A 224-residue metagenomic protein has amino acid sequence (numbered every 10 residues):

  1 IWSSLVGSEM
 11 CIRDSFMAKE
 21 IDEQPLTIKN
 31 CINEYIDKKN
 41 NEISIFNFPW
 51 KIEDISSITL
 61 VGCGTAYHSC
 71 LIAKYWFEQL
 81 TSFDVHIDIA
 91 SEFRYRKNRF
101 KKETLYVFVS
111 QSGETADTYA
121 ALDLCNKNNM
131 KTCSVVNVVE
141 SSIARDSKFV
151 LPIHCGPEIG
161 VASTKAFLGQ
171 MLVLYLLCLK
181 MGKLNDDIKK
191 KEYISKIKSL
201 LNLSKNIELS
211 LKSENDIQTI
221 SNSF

Functional and structural regions predicted by a protein language model:
I1, N47-K51, R94-N98, E140 (+1 more regions): Short, flexible, glycine/charge-rich loop motifs used to bind or transfer phosphoryl groups or to couple energy/partner
I1-G7, I12: Single conserved hydrophobic/aromatic residue that forms the stacking wall/gate of nucleotide- or nucleobase-binding
F16, T27-I32: The feature marks cytosolic C-terminal regulatory regions of anion transporters and related permeases
L26-T27, S147: Core structural elements
I32-S56, L60-G64, K198-F224: Cofactor-pocket helix-loop regions in the catalytic cores of large enzyme subunits
E53-N202: Glycine-rich phosphate-binding loops that contact phosphosugars or nucleotide phosphates
